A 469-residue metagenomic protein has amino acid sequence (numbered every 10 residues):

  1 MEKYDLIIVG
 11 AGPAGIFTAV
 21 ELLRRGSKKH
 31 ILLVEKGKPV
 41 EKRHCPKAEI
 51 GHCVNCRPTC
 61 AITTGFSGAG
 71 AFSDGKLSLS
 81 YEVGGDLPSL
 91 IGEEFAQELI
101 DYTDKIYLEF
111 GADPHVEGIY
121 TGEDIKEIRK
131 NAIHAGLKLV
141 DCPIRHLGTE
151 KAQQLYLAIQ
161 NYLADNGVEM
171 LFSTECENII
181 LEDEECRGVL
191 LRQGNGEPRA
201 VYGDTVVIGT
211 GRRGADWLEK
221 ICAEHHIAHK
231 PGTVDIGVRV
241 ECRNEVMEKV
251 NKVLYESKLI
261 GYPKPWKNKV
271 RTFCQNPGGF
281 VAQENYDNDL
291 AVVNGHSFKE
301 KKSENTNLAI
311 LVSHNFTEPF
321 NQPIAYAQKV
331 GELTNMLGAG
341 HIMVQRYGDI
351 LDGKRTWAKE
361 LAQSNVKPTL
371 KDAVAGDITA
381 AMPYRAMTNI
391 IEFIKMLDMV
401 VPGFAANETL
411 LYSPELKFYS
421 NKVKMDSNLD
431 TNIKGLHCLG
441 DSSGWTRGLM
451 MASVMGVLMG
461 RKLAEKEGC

Functional and structural regions predicted by a protein language model:
M1-G84, G122-C469: Residues forming the flavin
R57-P58, G65-G118: Dinucleotide-binding Rossmann-like beta1-alpha1 core, especially the glycine-rich loop that anchors the ADP
